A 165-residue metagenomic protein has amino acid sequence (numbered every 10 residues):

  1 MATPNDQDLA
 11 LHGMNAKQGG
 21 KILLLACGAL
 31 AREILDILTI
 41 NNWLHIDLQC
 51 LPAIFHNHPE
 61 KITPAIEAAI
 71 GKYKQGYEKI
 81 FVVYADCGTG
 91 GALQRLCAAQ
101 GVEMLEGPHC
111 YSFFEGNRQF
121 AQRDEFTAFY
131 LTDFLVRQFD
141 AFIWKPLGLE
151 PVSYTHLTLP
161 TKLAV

Functional and structural regions predicted by a protein language model:
A2-I40: N-terminal basic/disordered segments at the start of proteins
L25-R32, F55-H56, V83-L93, H109-S112 (+1 more regions): Gly/Ser/Thr-rich loops at beta-strand to alpha-helix junctions that form or flank small-molecule/cofactor-binding
T39-N42, Q94-L105: Short, surface-exposed basic-aromatic patches at helix termini and helix-loop junctions that form
H45-N57: A short beta-strand-loop structural module common to alpha/beta enzyme folds
P59-G71: Glycine-rich, highly charged phosphate/nucleotide-binding loops
Y77-E78: Short, high-confidence coil segments that cap the C-terminus of an alpha-helix and link into the following beta-strand
A99-W144: Long, charge-dense
T155-T161: Conserved small/polar residues in nucleotide/adenosyl-binding loops
